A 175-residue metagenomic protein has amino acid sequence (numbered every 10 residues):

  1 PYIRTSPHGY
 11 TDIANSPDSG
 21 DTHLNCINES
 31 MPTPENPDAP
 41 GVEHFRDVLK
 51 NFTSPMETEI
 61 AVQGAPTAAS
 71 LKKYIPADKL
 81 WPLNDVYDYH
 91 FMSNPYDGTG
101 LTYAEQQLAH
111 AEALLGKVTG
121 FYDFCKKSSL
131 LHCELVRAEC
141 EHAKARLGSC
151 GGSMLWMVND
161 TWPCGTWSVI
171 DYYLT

Functional and structural regions predicted by a protein language model:
P1-D18, E134, Y173-L174: Active-site neighborhood of glycoside hydrolase catalytic domains
G9, N28-P40: A conserved mid-domain beta-alpha-beta active-site/ligand-binding segment of alpha/beta enzyme cores
A14-E29: Short, well-ordered secondary-structure micro-motifs within conserved domains or adaptor modules
E35-T175: Substrate-binding clefts and catalytic carboxylate motifs of secreted carbohydrate-active enzymes
